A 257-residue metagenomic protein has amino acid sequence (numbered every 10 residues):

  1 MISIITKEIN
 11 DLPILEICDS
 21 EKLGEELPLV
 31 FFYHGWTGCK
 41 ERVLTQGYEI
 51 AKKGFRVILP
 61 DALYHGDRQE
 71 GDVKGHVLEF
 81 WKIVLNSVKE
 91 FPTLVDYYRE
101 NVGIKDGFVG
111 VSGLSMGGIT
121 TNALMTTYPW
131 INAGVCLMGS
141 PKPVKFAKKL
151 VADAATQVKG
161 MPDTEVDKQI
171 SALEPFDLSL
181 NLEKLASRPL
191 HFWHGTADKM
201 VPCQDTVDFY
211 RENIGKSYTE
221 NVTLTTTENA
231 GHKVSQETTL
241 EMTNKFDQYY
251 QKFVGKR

Functional and structural regions predicted by a protein language model:
M1-E25: N-terminal cap/lid segment of alpha/beta-hydrolase-fold proteins
E25-G35: Short beta-strand element of the alpha/beta-hydrolase
W36-Y48: The serine-hydrolase catalytic nucleophile loop
E49-V73: Conserved alpha/beta-hydrolase
L78-V102: Alpha/beta-hydrolase active-site loop
L94-A152: Primarily recognizes the serine-hydrolase "nucleophile elbow" in alpha/beta-hydrolase and SGNH/GDSL folds
K145-D205: The feature captures the conserved acid-bearing segment of alpha/beta-hydrolase catalytic domains
V207, R211-R257: C-terminal catalytic histidine-bearing segment of alpha/beta-hydrolase fold enzymes
